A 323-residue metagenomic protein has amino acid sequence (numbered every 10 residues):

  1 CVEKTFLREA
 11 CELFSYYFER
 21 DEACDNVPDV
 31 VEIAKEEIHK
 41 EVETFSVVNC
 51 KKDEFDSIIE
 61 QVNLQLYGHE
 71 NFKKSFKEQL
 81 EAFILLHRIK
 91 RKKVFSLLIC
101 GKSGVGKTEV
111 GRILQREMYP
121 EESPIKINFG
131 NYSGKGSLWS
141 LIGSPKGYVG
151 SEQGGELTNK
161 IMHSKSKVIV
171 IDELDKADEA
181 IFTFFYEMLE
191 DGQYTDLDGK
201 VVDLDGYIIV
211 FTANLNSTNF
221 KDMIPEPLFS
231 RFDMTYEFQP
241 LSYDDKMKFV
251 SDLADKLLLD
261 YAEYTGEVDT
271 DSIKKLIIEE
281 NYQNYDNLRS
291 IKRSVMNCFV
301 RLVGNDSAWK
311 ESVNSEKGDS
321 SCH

Functional and structural regions predicted by a protein language model:
K4, Y16-V31, E37-K52, L66 (+4 more regions): Conserved C-terminal "switch" segment of AAA+ ATPases
F55-F95, F299: Pre-Walker A (pre-P-loop) alpha-helix and adjacent loop at the N terminus of AAA/AAA+ ATPase modules, a conserved
L86-I89, G104, Q115, R301-H323: C-terminal engagement/docking regions of AAA+ P-loop ATPases
K93-I127: Walker A/P-loop
G101, D172-E173: The Walker A (P-loop) glycine that initiates the GxxxxGKT/S ATP-binding motif of P-loop NTPases
R112, K146-E152, E173-F184, L189-D245 (+1 more regions): Canonical AAA+ ATPase core
E117-Y148: AAA+/P-loop NTPase substrate/partner-engagement loops
I127, I169-V170, I209: Hydrophobic positions in the central parallel beta-sheet of the AAA+
